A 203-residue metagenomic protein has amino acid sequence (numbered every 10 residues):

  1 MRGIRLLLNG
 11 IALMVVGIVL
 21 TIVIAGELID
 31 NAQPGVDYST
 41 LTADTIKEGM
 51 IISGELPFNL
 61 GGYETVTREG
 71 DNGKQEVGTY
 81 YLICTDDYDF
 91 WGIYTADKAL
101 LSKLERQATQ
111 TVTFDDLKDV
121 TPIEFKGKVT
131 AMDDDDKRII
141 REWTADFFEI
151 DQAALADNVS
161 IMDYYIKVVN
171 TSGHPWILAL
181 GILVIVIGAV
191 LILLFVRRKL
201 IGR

Functional and structural regions predicted by a protein language model:
M1-Y38, H174-K199: Hydrophobic secretory-pathway targeting helix
G3, T21-I24, L28, L101-T109 (+1 more regions): Generic hydrophobic, helix-prone segments enriched in Leu/Val/Ile
A25-I52, D163-N170: OB-fold nucleic-acid-binding modules
T40-K126: Membrane-proximal low-complexity regions enriched in glycine and acidic/polar residues
N72-V77, S102, A145-F148, V184-G188: Short, low-complexity, polar/charged sequence segments that are solvent-exposed and flexible
K118-V168: Extended, hydrophilic extramembrane loops/domains of integral membrane proteins
I201-R203: Cytoplasmic C-terminal tails of single-pass
